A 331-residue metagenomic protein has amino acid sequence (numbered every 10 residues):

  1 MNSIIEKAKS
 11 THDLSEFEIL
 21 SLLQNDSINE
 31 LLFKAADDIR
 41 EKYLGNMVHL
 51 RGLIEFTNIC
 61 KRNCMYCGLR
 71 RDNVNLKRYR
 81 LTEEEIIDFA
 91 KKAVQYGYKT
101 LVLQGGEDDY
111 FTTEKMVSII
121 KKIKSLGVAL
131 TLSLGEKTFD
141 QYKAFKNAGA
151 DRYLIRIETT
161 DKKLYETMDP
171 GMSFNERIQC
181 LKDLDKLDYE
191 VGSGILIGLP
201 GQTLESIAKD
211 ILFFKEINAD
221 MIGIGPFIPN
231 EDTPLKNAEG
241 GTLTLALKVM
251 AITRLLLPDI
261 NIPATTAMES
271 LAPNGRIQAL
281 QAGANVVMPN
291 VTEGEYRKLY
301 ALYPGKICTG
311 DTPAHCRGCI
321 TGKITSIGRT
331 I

Functional and structural regions predicted by a protein language model:
M1-S27, I87-D88, K215-I331: Auxiliary Fe-S-binding modules of radical SAM enzymes
T11, A36, C64, L103 (+5 more regions): Conserved, mostly hydrophobic/aromatic
D13-H49: An N-cap/entry alpha-helix motif that binds or orients negatively charged groups
K42-E85: Canonical Radical SAM [4Fe-4S] cluster-binding loop centered on the CxxxCxxC motif and its immediate flanking residues
N58, E107-F111, G171, G198-T203 (+3 more regions): Short, small-residue-enriched loops and turns at beta-alpha junctions that line or gate enzyme active sites
R71-I87, A93-E114, I119-L181, E190-I197 (+1 more regions): Core AdoMet radical
F111-L134, F174-G192, A238-I260, T312-I324: Alpha-helix-loop-beta-strand connector modules within alpha/beta enzyme cores
D140-F145, P200-F214, S270-Q281: Catalytic cores of alpha/beta
